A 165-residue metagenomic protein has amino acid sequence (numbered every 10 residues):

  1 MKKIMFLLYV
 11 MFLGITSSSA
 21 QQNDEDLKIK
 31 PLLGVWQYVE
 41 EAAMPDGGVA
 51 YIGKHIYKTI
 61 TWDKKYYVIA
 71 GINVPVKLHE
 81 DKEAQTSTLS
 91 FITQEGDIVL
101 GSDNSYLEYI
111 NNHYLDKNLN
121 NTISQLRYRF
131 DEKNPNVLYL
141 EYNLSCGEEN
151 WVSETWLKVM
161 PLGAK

Functional and structural regions predicted by a protein language model:
M1-I4, Q21: Positively charged n-region of N-terminal signal peptides that target proteins for export
I4-G14: Sec-dependent N-terminal signal peptides
T16-A20: Sec/Tat signal peptide C-region and signal peptidase I cleavage site
Q21, D97-D103, Y139-K165: Edge beta-strand at a domain terminus
Q21-Q37: N-terminal helix-cap/turn-to-beta initiation motif at the start of protein domains
I29, G34, G53, Y57 (+1 more regions): A glycine-biased structural micro-motif
E41-G47, G71-N134: Contiguous, well-ordered beta-strand patches that form the walls/edges of small beta-barrel/beta-sandwich domains
Y57-V68, K82, L100-N104, R129-L138 (+1 more regions): Short, solvent-exposed coil/turn segments at beta-strand boundaries
